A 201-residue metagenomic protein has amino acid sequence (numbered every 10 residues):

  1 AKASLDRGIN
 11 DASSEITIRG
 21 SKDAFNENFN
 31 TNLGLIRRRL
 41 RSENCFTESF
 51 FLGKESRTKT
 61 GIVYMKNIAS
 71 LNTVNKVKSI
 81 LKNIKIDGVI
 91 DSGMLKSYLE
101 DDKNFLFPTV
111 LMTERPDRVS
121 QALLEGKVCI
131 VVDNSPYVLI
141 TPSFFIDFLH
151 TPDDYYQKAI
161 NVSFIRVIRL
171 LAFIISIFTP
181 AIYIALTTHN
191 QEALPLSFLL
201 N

Functional and structural regions predicted by a protein language model:
A1-N201: Cytosolic regulatory modules rich in charged/polar residues
